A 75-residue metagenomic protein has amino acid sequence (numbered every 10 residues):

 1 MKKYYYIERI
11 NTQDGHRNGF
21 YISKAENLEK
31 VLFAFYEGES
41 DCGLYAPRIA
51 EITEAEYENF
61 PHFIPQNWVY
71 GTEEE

Functional and structural regions predicted by a protein language model:
K2-H16: Short aromatic-glycine-(Arg/Gly/Cys) micro-motifs in beta-strand/loop hairpins
K3, L28, E54-Y57: Short amphipathic alpha-helical segments that mediate assembly, nucleic-acid/protein binding, or membrane association
Y4-Y5, F20, V69: Residue-level detector of intrinsically disordered/flexible regions characterized by low predicted structural confidence
Y5-Y6, N27, E75: Intrinsically disordered, low-complexity repeat segments enriched in small/polar residues
I7, G19, V31-A34, F60-F63: Acidic/histidine-enriched, beta-strand-rich ligand/metal-binding domains
R9-T12, K24, F33, E54 (+2 more regions): Intrinsic disorder/low-complexity segments, especially N-terminal tails and targeting/processing regions
G15-E26, P47-A50: A short, exposed loop/beta-hairpin motif centered on an aromatic-Gly-Thr core
E37-E75: Short, mixed-charge low-complexity intrinsically disordered segments
